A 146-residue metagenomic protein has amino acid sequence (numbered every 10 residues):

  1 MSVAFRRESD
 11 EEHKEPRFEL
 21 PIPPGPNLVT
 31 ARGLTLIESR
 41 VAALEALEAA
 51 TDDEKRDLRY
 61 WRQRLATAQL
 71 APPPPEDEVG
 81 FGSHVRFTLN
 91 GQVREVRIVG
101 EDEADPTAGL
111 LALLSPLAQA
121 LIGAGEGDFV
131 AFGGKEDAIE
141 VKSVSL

Functional and structural regions predicted by a protein language model:
M1-L65: Helix-rich terminal scaffold detector
R62-P75: Amphipathic alpha-helical coiled-coil segments
P72-K142: Non-DNA-binding regulatory cores of transcription-related proteins, predominantly C-terminal effector-binding
